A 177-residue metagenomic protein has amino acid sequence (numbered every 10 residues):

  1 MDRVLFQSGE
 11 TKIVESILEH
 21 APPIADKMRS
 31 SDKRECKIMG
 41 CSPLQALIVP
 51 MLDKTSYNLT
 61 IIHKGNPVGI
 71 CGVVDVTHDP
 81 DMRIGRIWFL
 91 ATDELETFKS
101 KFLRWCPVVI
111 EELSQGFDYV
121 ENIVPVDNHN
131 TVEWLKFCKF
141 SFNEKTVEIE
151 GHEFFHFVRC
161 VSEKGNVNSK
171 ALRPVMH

Functional and structural regions predicted by a protein language model:
L5-D26: A short beta-loop-alpha structural element at the N-terminal edge of CoA-dependent acyl/N-acetyltransferase catalytic
C36-S56: Active-site rim helix/loop that mediates acceptor-substrate recognition in acyltransferases
S56-T60, I70, F154-H156: Short hydrophobic/aromatic beta-strand element in the GNAT-like acyltransferase core that lines or flanks the acyl-donor
T60, G65-V76, I84-R86: Conserved beta-strand in the GNAT
D81-E96, K101, F155: Conserved acetyl-CoA binding element of GNAT-fold acetyltransferases
F98-E112, E133, F137: Conserved acetyl-CoA-binding loop-helix of GNAT-fold acetyltransferases
V120-K136, E148-E150: Conserved beta-strand-loop-alpha-helix junction that forms the acyl-donor binding cleft
E148-H177: C-terminal "cap" of GNAT-fold acetyltransferases
